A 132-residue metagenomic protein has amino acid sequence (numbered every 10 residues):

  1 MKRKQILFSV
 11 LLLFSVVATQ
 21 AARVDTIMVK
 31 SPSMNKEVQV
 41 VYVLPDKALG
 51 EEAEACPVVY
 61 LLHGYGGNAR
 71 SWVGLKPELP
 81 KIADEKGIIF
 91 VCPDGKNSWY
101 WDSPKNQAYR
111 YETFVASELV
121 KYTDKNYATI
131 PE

Functional and structural regions predicted by a protein language model:
M1-L7: Bacterial N-terminal signal peptides that target proteins for export
L7-F8, M28: Short helix-onset patch at the extreme N-terminus, typifying the N->h transition of secretory signal peptides
S9-V10, N68: Intrinsically disordered, low-complexity segments enriched in polar/charged small residues
L11-Q20: Hydrophobic h-region of N-terminal signal peptides that target proteins for export in Gram-negative bacteria
A21-E132: Non-catalytic cap/lid and distal C-terminal segments of serine-dependent acyl enzymes
